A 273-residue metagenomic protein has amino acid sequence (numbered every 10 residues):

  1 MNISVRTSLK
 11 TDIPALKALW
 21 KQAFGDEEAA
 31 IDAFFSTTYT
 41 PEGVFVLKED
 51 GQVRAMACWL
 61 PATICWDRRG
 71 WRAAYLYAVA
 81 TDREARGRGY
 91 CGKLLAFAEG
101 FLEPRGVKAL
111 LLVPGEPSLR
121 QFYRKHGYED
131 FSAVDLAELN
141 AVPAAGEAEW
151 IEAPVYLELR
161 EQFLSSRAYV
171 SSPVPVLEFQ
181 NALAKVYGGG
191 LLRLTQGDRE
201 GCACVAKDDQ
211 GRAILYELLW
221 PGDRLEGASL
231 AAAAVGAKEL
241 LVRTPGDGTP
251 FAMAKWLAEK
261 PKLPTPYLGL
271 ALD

Functional and structural regions predicted by a protein language model:
K10-L19, A153-A168, L263-T265: A short, well-structured alpha-helix characteristic of acyl/acetyltransferase catalytic modules
I13, A18-W66, S166-T195: Active-site rim helix/loop that mediates acceptor-substrate recognition in acyltransferases
V46, Q52-T63, A73-A80, L111 (+2 more regions): Conserved beta-strand in the GNAT
L76-R86, A213-R224: A short, internal acetyl-CoA/4′-phosphopantetheine-binding micro-motif in the GNAT/acyltransferase core
A85-F97, D223-A232: Conserved acetyl-CoA pyrophosphate-binding loop and the N-cap/start of the following alpha-helix in GNAT-like
L95, L102-G115, G236-G246: Conserved GNAT acetyl-CoA-binding A-motif
R124-A145, A206, Y216-G222, A232-D273: Active-site/acyl-donor-binding loops of N-acyltransferases
H126-I214: Amide-forming acyltransferase catalytic core, primarily the GNAT-like/NAT-type and related acyltransferase folds
